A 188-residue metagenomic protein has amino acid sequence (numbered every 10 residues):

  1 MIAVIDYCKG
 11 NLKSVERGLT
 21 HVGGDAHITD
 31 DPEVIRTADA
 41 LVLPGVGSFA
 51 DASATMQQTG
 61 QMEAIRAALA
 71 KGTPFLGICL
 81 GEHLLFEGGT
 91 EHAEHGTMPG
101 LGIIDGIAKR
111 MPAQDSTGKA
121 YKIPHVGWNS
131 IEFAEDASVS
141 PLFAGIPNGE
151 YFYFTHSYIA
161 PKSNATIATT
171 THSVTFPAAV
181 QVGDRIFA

Functional and structural regions predicted by a protein language model:
I2-G24: N-terminal beta1-alpha1 ligand-phosphate binding loop
K9, G45-S48: Short glycine-/small-residue-rich Rossmann-like dinucleotide-binding loops
H21-I28, M56-T59, S130-A137, T169-T171: Short gly/ser/thr-rich secondary-structure transition/capping motifs
D25, A40, P74-L76, Y151: Structural signature of beta-strand start/N-cap positions in the alpha/beta core of ABC transporter nucleotide-binding
A26-T37: Short acidic low-complexity segments
I35-G45: Short acidic/histidine-rich motifs immediately flanking catalytic phosphotransfer sites in two-component signaling
G47-V126: Cysteine-nucleophile active-site neighborhood
A70, G106-A188: Amide-donor transfer/coupling interface in amidating biosynthetic enzymes
